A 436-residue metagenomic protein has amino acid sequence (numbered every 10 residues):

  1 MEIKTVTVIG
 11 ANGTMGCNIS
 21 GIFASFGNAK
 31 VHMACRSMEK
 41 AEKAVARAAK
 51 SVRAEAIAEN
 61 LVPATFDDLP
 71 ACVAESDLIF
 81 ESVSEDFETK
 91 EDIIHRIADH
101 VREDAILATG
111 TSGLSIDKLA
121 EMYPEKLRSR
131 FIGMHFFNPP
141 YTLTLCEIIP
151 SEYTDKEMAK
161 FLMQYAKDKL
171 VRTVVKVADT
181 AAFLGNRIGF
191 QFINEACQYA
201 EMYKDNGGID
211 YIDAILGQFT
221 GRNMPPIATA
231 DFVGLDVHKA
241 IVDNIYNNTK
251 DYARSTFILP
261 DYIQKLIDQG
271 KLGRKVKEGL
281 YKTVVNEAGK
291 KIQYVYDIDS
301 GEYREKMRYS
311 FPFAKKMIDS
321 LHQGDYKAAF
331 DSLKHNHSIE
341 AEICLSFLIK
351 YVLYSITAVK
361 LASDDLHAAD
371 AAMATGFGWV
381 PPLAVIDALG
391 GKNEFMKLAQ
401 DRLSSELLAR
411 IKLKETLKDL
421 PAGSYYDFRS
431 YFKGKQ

Functional and structural regions predicted by a protein language model:
M1-Q436: N-terminal glycine-rich phosphate-binding loop for ADP-containing cofactors
